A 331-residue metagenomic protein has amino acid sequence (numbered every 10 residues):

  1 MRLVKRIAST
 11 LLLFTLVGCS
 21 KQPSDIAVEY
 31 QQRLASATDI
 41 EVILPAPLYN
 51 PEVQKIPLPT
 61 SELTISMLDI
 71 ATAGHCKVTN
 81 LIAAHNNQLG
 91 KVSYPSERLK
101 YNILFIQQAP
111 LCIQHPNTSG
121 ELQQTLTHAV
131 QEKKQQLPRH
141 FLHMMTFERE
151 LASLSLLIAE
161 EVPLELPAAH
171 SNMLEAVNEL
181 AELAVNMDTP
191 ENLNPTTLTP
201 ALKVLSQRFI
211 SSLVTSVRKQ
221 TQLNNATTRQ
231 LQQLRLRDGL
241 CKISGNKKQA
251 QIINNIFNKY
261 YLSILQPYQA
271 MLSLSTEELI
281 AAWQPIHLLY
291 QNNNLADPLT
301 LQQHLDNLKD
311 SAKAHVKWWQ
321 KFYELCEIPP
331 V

Functional and structural regions predicted by a protein language model:
M1-A8: Bacterial N-terminal signal peptides that target proteins for export
T15-G18: C-terminal motif of bacterial Sec signal peptides marking the signal peptidase cleavage site
Q22-A168: N-terminal Sec/ER secretory leader and immediately downstream segment of secreted/extracellular precursors
V28, Q32, Q124, H128 (+3 more regions): Polar/charged alpha-helical tracts
Q131-W283: Extended amphipathic alpha-helical interaction segments
S273-V331: Alpha-helical oligomerization segments
